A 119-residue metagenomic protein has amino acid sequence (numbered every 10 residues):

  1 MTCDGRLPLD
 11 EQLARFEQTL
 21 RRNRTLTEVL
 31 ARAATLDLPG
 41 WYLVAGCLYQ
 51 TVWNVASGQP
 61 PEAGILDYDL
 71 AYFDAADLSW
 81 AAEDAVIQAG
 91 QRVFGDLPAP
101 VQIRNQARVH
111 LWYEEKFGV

Functional and structural regions predicted by a protein language model:
M1-V44, L48: Helical scaffold of the NTase/Pol beta-like nucleotidyltransferase catalytic core
E28-D37, T51, V55, A89-D96: Generic non-transmembrane alpha-helical segments
L38, I65, P98-P100: Short secondary-structure junction motifs
V44-G46, F73, N105-Q106: Short His-Asn-centered micro-motif
L48-Q50, D77, R108-W112: Short, catalytically relevant binding-site loops at active-site mouths
Y49, D67, E83-I87, Q91: A general structural signal for well-ordered alpha-helical packing
W53-E83: Catalytic metal-binding acidic patch
I87-V119: Conserved catalytic core of two-metal-ion nucleotidyltransferases
